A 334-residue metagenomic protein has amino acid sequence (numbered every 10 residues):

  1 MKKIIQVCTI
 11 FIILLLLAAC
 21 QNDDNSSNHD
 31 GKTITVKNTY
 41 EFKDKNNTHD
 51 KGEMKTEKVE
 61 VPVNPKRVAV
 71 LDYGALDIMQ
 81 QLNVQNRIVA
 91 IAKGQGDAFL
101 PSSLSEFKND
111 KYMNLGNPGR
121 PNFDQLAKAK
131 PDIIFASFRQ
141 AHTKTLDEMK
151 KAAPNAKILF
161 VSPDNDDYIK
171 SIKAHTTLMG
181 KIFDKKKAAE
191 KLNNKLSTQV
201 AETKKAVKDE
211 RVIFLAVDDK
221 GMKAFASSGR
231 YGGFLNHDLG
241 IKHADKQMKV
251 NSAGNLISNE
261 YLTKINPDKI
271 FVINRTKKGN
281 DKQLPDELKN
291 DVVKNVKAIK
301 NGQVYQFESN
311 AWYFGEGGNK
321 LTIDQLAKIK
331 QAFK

Functional and structural regions predicted by a protein language model:
M1-I5: Positively charged n-region of N-terminal signal peptides that target proteins for export
L15-A19: C-terminal motif of bacterial Sec signal peptides marking the signal peptidase cleavage site
C20-D77, K186-L215, N280, S309 (+1 more regions): Bacterial Sec-exported substrate-binding components of ABC uptake systems
F42-K43, G52-K55, M113-N122, K249-N259: Short helix-initiation/N-cap motifs at beta->coil->alpha
V70-Q125, F138: A short, structured surface patch at a secondary-structure boundary
G94-D97, A224-G254: Alpha-helical, coiled-coil/dimerization segments enriched in small aliphatic residues
K128-A136, P154, L262, N266-I270: Proline-aspartate-enriched helix->loop->beta-strand connector
S171, K181, I265-K334: Structured C-terminal subdomain patch of bacterial secreted/periplasmic proteins
